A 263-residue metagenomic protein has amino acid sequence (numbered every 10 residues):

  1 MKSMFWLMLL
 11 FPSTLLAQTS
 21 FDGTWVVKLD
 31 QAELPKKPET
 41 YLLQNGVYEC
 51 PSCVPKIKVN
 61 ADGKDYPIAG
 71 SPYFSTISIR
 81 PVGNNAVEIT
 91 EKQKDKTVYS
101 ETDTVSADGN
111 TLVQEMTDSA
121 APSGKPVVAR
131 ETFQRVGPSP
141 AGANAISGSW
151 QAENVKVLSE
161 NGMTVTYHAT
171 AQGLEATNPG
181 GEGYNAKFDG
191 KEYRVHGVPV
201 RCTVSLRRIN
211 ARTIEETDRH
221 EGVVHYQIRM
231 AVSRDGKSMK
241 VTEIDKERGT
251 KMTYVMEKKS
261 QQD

Functional and structural regions predicted by a protein language model:
M1-F5: Positively charged n-region of N-terminal signal peptides that target proteins for export
S13-A17: Sec/Tat signal peptide C-region and signal peptidase I cleavage site
Q18-D263: Hydrophobic small-molecule pocket/channel-lining residues, especially in calycin-type beta-barrels
